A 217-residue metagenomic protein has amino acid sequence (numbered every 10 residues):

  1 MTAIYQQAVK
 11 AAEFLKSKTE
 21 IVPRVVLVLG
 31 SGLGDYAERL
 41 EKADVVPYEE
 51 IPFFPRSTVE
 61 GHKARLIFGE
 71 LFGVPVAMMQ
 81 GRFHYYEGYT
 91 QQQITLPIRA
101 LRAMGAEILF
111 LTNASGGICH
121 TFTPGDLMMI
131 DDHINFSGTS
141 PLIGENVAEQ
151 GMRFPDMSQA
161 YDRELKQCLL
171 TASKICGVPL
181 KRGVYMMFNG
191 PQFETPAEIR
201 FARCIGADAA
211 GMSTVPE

Functional and structural regions predicted by a protein language model:
M1-M157: Metabolite-binding pocket within alpha/beta catalytic cores that recognizes anionic/polar moieties
F14, K18, E164, C168-P179: Generic non-transmembrane alpha-helical segments
R65-L66, T214-E217: Short glycine-rich, acidic/polar surface loops and turns
L109-L111, A209-S213: Short hydrophobic alpha-helical runs that function as membrane-insertion/retention elements
S115-G116, M187, P216: Conserved beta-strand edge residues that scaffold enzyme active sites
M157-L165, F193-E194: Short, contiguous, pocket-lining structural segments that sit at or immediately flank catalytic/ligand-binding sites
T171-D208: Active-site/ligand-binding-proximal alpha/beta "capping" segment
